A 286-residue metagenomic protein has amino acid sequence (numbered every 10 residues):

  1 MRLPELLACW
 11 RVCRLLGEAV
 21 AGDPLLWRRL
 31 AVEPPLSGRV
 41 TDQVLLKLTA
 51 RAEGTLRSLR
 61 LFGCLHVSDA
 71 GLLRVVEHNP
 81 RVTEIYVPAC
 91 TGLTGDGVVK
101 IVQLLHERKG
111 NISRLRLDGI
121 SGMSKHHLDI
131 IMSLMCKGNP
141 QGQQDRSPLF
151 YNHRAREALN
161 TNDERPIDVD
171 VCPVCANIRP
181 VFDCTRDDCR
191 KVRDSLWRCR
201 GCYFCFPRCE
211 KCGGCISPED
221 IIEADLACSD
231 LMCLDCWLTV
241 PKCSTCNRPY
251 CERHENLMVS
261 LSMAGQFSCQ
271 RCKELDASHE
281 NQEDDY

Functional and structural regions predicted by a protein language model:
M1-Y286: The conserved beta-strand core of Leucine-Rich Repeat
